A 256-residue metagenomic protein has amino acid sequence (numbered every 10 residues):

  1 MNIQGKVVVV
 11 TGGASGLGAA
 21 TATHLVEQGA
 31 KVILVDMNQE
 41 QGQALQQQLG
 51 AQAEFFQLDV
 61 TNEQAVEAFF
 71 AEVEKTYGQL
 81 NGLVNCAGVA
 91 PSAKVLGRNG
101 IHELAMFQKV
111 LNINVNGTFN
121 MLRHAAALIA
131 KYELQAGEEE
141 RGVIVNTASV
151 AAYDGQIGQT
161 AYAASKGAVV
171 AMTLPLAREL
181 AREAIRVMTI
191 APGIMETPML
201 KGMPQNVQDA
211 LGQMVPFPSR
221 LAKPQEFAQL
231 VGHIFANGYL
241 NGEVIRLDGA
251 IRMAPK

Functional and structural regions predicted by a protein language model:
N2-I33: Canonical Rossmann dinucleotide-binding motif of NAD(H)/NADP(H)-dependent dehydrogenases/reductases, specifically
E67, A90-Q108, A127, K131-G137 (+2 more regions): Conserved mid-core segment of classical short-chain dehydrogenase/reductases
N81, V89, G100-L122, I144-V145 (+2 more regions): Catalytic Tyr-X3-Lys loop
N112, N206-E226: Catalytic Tyr-x(3-8)-Lys segment
A127, A177-E179: Alpha-helical segment proximal to the catalytic Tyr-Lys
S149: Residue(s) in the substrate-gating loop at a strand-loop-helix junction that position the organic substrate next
A181, R186, L240-E243: Short, small/polar-rich loop/turn modules that mediate ligand/substrate recognition or access, typified
K223-L247, R252: C-terminal substrate-recognition "lid" of short-chain dehydrogenase/reductases
